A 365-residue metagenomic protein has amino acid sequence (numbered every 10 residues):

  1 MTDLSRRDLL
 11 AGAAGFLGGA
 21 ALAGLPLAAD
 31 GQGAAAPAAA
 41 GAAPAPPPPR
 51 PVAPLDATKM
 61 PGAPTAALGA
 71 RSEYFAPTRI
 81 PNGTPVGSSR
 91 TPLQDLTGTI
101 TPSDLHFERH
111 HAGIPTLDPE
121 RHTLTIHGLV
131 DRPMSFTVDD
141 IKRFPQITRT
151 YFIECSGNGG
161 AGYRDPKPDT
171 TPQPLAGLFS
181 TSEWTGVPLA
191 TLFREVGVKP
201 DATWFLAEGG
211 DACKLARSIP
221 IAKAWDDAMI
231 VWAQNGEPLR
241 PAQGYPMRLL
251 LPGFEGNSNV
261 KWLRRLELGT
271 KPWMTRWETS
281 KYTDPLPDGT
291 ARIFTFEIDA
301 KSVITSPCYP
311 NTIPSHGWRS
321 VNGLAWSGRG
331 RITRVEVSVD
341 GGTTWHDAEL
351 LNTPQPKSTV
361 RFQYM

Functional and structural regions predicted by a protein language model:
M1-A20: N-terminal secretory signal peptides and thylakoid transit peptides that target proteins across membranes
A14, A20-A21, G31, S72: Prokaryotic Sec-type signal peptides and long signal-anchor helices with extended Leu/Ile/Val-rich h-regions
G15, L27-D30, G98-T101: Intrinsic disorder/low-complexity segments in short proteins, especially the signal peptide and propeptide regions
F16, G33, P37, P46-V52: Intrinsically disordered, low-structural-confidence terminal and linker regions
L22-G24, E195: Residues at alpha-helix termini
G24-A42: Signal peptide processing junction and immediate N-terminal pro/mature segment of secreted/exported proteins
G41-M365: Structured, non-membrane catalytic/scaffold regions adjacent to prosthetic-group chemistry
